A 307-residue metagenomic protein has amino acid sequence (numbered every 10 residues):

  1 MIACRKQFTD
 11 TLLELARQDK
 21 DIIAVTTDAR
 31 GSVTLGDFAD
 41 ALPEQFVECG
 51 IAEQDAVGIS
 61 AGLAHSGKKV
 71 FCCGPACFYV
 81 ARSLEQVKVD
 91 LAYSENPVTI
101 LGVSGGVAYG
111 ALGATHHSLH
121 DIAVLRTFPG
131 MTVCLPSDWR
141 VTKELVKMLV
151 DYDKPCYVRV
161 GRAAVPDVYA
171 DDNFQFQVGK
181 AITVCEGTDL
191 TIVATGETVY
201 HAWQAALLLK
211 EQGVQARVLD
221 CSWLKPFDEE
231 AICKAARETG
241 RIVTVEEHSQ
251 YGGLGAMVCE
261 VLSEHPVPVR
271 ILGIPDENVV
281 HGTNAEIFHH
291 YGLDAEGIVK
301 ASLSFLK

Functional and structural regions predicted by a protein language model:
M1-R159, A164: Thiamine diphosphate
R5-Q7, Q18-D21, T26, G31-D40 (+2 more regions): Thiamine diphosphate
